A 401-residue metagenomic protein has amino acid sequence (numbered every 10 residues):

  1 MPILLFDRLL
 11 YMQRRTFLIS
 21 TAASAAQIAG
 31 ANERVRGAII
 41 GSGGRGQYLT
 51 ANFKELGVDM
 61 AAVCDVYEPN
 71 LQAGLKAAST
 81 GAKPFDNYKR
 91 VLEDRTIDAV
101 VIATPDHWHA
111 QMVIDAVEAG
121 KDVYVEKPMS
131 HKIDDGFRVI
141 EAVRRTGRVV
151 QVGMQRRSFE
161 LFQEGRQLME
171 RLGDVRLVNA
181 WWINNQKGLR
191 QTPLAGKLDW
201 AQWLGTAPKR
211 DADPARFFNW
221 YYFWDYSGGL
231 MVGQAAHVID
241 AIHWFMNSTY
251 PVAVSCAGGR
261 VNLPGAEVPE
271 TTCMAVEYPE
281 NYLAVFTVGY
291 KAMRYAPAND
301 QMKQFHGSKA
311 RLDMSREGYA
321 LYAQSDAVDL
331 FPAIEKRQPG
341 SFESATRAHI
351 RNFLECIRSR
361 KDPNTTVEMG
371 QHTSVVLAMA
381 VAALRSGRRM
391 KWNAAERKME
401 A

Functional and structural regions predicted by a protein language model:
L4-A22: N-terminal secretory signal peptides and thylakoid transit peptides that target proteins across membranes
D7, Q163-W181, K187-G228, V232-Y322 (+4 more regions): Contiguous beta-strand/loop segments that form the cofactor/metal-binding neighborhood of enzyme cores
I19-A78, R156-F159, I242: N-terminal Rossmann-like dinucleotide-binding module
Q47-A51, L71-G74, K89-R90, A110-D115 (+3 more regions): Pocket-flanking alpha-helical
A82-N87: Conserved SAM-binding strand-loop segment of SAM-dependent methyltransferases
D94-T96: Alpha-helix C-terminal capping/helix-to-coil transition sites in glycosyltransferase folds
V100-V101: N-terminal Rossmann-like NAD(P) cofactor-binding module of classical short-chain dehydrogenase/reductase
P105-D106, A110-S158, G387: Beta-strand-loop-alpha-helix segment that lines the small-molecule cofactor/substrate pocket of alpha/beta enzymes
